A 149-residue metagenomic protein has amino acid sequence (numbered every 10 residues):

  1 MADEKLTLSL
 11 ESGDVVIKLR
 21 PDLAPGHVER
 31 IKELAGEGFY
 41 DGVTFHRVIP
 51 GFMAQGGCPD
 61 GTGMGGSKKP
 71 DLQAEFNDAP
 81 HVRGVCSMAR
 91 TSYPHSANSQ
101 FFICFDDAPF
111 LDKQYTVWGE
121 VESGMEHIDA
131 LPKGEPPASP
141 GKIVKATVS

Functional and structural regions predicted by a protein language model:
M1-S149: Cyclophilin-like peptidyl-prolyl cis-trans isomerases
